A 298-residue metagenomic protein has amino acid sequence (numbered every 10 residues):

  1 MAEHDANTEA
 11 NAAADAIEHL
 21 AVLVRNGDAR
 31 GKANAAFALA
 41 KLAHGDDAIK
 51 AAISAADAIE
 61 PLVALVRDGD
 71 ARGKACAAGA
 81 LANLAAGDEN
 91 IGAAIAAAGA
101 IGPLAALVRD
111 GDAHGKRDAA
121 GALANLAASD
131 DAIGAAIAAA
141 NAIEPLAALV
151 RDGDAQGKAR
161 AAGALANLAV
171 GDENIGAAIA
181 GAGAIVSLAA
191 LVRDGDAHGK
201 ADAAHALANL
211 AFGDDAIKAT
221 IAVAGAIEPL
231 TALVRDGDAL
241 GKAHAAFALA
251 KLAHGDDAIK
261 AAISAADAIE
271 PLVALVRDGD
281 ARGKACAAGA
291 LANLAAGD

Functional and structural regions predicted by a protein language model:
A6-D298: Thr-biased low-complexity repeat/linker tracts and other Thr-enriched repetitive architectures
